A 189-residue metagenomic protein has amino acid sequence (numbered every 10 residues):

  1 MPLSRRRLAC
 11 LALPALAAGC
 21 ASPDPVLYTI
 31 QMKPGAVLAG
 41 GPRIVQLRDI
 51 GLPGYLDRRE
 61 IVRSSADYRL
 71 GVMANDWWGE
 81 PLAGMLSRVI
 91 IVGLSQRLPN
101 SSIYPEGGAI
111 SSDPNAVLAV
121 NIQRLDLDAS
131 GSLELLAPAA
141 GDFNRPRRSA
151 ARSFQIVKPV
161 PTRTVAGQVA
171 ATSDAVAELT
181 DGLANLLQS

Functional and structural regions predicted by a protein language model:
M1-A15: N-terminal secretory signal peptides and thylakoid transit peptides that target proteins across membranes
G19-A36: Bacterial Sec signal peptide processing site at the extreme N-terminus
R43-S112: N-terminal segment of the mature soluble domain
I44-D49, V62, V117-N121, E134-P138 (+1 more regions): Soluble periplasmic/extracytoplasmic beta-strand elements of cell-envelope proteins
L70-D76, R145-E178, N185: Short secondary-structure boundary motifs at beta->alpha junctions and helix caps
A83, S87, I91, S173-V176 (+2 more regions): Extracytoplasmic/secreted envelope proteins and their assembly/folding machinery, especially bacterial periplasmic
S95-P138: Surface-exposed, polar helix/loop patches in the mature regions of secreted/periplasmic/lumenal proteins that form
D126-K158: Amphipathic beta-strand/beta-sheet edge segments enriched in Tyr/Trp
